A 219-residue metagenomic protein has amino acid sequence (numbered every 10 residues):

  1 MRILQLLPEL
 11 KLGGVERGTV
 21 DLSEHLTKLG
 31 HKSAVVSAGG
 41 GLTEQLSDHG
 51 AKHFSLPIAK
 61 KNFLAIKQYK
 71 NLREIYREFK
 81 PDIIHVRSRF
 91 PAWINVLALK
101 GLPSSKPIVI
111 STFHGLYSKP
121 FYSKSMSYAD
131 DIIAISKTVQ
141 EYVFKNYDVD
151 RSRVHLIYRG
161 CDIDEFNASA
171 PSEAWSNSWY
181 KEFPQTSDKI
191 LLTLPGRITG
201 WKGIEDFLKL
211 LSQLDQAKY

Functional and structural regions predicted by a protein language model:
Q5-I66, R153: N-terminal strand-loop element at the rim of the active site of nucleotide-sugar-dependent glycosyltransferases
L6-L7, T112, I135, L194-I198: Short hydrophobic "strand-cap" motifs at the C-terminus of beta-strands
P8-L12, S118, D162-E165, R197-W201 (+1 more regions): Nucleotide-sugar-dependent glycosyltransferase donor-binding/catalytic pocket residues
G13-D21, I190, L194-Q213: A conserved mid-protein helix/loop that constitutes part of the nucleotide-sugar donor-binding site
Y76, P103-K137, E141: A conserved, positively charged/aromatic
V86-A92, F113: Short His-centered aromatic/hydrophobic patch
D130-A168: A short, active-site helix/loop in glycosyltransferases that binds the activated sugar's phosphate group
N167-Q185: A short helix/loop element that forms part of the nucleotide-sugar donor recognition site in Leloir-type
